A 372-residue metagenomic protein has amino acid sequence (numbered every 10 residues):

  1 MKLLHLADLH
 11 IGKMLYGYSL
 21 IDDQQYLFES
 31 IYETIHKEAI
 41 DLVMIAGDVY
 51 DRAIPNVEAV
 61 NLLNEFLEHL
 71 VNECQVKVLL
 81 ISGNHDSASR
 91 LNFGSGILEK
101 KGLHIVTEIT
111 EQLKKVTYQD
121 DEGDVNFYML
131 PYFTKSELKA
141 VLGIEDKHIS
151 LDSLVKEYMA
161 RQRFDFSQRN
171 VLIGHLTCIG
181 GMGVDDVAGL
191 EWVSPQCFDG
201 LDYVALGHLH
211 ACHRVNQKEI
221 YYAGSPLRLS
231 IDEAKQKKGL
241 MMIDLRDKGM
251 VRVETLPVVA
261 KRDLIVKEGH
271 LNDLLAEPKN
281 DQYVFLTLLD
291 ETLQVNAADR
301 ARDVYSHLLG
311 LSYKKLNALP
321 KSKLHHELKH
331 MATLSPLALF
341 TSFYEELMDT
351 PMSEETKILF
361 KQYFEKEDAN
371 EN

Functional and structural regions predicted by a protein language model:
M1-E68, Q75, K357-E371: N-terminal active-site segment of His-dependent metallophosphoesterases
D8, F28, D48, L63 (+7 more regions): Divalent metal-coordination and catalytic microenvironments
S30, N61-H69, F93-G96, K100 (+1 more regions): Alpha-helical scaffolding segments of alpha/beta enzyme cores, especially the outer helices of TIM-barrel or partial
I35-A39, D120-E122, F164-S167, E277-K279: Glycine-rich phosphate-binding loop signature in dinucleotide/nucleotide-binding domains
K37, L42, D244-N372: Accessory, non-catalytic peripheral segments of nucleic-acid enzymes
P55, L79-Q217: His/Asp/Glu-rich metal-coordinating catalytic cores of metallo-dependent phosphodiesterases/hydrolases acting on
N72-C74, F164-F166, P195-G200, E277-K279 (+1 more regions): Short, conserved loop/helix-junction motifs that constitute active-site signature segments in enzyme catalytic cores
P195, D202-Y203, G207-V258: A conserved active-site cap/scaffold subdomain adjacent to cofactor or substrate pockets
